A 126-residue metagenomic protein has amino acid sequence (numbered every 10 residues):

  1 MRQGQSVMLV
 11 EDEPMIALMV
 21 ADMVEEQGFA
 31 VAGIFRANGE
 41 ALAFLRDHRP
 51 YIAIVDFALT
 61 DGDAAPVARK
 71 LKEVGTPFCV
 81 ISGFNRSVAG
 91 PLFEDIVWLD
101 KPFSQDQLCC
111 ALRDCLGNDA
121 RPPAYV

Functional and structural regions predicted by a protein language model:
M1-S6, G90, S104-V126: Non-catalytic signal-transmission and effector/linker regions of two-component phosphorelay proteins
E11: Conserved acidic carboxylate
P14-G33: Two-component/phosphorelay signaling modules centered on CheY-like receiver
I34-I52: Acidic, metal-coordinating helix/loop segments flanking the phosphotransfer/catalytic sites of two-component signaling
D56: Active-site residues of response regulator receiver
T60: The feature encodes the CheY-like receiver
C79-S82: Hydrophobic/aromatic residues positioned on beta-strands within the core alpha/beta folds
K101: A Lys-centered signature of the CheY-like receiver
